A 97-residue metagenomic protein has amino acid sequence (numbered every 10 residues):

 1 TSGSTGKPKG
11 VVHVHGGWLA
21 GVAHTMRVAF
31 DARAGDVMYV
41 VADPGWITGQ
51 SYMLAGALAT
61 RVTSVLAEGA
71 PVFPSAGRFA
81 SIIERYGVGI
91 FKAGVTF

Functional and structural regions predicted by a protein language model:
S2-A20: Conserved AMP-binding A3 loop
V14, V40, K92-A93: Short beta-strand segments
L19-V37, P44-I90: Conserved AMP-binding/adenylation subdomain of ANL enzymes
V95-F97: Adenylate-forming
